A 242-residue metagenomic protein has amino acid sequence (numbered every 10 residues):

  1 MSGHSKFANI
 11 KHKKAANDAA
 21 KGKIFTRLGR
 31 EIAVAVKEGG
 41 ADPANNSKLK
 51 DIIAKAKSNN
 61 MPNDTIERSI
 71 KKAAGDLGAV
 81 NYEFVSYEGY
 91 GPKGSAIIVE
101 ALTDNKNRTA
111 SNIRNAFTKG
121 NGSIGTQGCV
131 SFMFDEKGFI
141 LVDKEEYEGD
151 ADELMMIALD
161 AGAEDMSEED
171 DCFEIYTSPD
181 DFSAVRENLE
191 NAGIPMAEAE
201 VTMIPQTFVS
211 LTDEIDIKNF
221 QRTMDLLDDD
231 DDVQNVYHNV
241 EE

Functional and structural regions predicted by a protein language model:
M1-G125, V130-F139, D181, E241: N-terminal cationic and glycine-rich segments that engage phosphates or anionic surfaces
F139-E242: Positively charged, low-complexity, intrinsically disordered RNA-binding extensions
